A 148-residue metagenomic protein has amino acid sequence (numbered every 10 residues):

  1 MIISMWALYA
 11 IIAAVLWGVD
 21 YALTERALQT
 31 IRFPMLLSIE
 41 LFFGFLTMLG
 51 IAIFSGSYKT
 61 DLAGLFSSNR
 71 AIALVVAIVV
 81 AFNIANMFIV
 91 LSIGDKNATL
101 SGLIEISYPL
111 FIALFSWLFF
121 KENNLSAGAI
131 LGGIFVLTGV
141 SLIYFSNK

Functional and structural regions predicted by a protein language model:
M1-I12, Q29-P34, F42-V76, N83-D95 (+3 more regions): Membrane-interface interhelical linkers
I12-A27: N-terminal signal-anchor/start-transfer transmembrane helix
A13, I78, E105-Y108: Structural signature of transmembrane alpha-helices in multi-pass secondary transporters
G18, A22, L49, V79-I84 (+3 more regions): Hydrophobic/small/kink-forming positions within alpha-helical transmembrane segments of polytopic membrane proteins
E25, V90, S116-W117: Small-residue-mediated transmembrane helix hinge/kink sites in multi-pass secondary transporters
L36-L37, S101: Juxtamembrane helix-start motifs in multi-pass secondary transporters
D95, T99-I106, I130: Replace "multi-pass membrane enzymes" with "multi-pass membrane proteins
L110-I130: C-terminal transmembrane-helix exit sites in multi-pass transporters
